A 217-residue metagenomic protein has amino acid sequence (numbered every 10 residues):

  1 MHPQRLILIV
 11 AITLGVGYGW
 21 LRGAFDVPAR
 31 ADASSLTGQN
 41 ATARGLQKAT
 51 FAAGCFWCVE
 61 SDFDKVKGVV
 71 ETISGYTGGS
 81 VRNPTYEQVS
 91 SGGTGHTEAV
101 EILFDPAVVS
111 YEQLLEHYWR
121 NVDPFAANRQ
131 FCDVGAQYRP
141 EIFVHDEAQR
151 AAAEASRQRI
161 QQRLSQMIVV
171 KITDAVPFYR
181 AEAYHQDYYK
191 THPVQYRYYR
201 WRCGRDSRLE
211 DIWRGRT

Functional and structural regions predicted by a protein language model:
H2-T217: Flexible coil/turn and secondary-structure edge motifs
